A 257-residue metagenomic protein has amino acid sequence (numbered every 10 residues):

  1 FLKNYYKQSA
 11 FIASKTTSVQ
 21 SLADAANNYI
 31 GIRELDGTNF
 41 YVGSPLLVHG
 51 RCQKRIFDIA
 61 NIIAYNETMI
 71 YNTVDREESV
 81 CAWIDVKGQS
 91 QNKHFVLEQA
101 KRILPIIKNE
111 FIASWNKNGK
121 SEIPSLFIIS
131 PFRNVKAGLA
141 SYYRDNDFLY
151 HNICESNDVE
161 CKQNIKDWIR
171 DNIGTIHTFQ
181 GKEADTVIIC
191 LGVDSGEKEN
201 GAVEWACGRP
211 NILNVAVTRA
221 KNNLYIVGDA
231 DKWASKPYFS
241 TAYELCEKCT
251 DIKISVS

Functional and structural regions predicted by a protein language model:
F1-S257: Conserved helicase motor core of SF1/SF2 NTP-dependent helicases
